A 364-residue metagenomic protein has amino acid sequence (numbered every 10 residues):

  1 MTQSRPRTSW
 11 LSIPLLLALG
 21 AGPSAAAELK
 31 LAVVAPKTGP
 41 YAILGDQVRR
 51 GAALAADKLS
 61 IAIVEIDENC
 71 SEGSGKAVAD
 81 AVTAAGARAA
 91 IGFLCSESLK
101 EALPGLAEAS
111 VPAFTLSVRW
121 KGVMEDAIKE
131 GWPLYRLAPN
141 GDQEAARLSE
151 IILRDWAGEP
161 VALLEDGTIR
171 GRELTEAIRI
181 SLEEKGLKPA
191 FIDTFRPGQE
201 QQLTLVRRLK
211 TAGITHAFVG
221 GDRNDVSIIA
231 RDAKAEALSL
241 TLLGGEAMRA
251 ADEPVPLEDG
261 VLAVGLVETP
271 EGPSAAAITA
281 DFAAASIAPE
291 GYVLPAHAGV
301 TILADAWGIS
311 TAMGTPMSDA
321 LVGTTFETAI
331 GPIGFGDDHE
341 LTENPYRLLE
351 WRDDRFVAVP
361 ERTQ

Functional and structural regions predicted by a protein language model:
T2-R5, L11-L15, A26-Q364: Extracytosolic ligand-binding ectodomains
A21-P23: N-terminal signal peptide c-region/cleavage motif recognized by signal peptidases
